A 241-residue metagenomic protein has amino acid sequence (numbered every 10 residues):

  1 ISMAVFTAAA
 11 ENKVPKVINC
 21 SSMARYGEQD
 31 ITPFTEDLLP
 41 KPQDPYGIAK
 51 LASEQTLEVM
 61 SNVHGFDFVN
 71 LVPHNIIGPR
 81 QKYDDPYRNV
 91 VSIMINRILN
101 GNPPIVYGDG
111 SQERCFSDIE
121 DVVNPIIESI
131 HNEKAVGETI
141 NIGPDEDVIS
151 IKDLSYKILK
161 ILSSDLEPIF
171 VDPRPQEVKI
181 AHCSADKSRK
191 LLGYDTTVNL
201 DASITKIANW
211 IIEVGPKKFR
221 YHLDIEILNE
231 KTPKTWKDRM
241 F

Functional and structural regions predicted by a protein language model:
M3-D44: Conserved Rossmann-fold NAD(P)-dependent oxidoreductase catalytic core, especially the SDR/UDP-sugar
S21-S22, E54-P79, I140: Conserved beta-loop-beta element that borders a ligand/cofactor-binding pocket
Y26-G27, K41-P45, V69-R88: Flexible, glycine-rich beta-alpha linker
P45, A49-A52: Active-site helix of classical SDR
L51, H64, I76-S92, N102 (+6 more regions): Glycine/proline-rich active-site loop of Rossmann-fold NAD(P)-dependent oxidoreductases
D109, G137-N141, I149-S155, S163-I180 (+2 more regions): C-terminal "lid/loop" region of Rossmann-like NAD(P)-dependent oxidoreductases
V122, I126, I142, L154 (+2 more regions): Non-catalytic, hydrophobic alpha-helical segments
